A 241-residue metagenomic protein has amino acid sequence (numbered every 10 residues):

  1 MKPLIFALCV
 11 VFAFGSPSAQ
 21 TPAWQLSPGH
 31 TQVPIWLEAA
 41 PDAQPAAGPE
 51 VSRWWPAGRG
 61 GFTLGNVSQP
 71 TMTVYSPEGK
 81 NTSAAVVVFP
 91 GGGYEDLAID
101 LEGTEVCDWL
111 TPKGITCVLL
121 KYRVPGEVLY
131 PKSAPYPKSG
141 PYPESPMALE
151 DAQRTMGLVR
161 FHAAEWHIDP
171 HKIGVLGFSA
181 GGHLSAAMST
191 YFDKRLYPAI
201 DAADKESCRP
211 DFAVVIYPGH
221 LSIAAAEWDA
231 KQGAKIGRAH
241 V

Functional and structural regions predicted by a protein language model:
I5-A13: Bacterial N-terminal signal peptides
T21-N81, W228-A234: N-terminal cap/lid segment of alpha/beta-hydrolase-fold proteins
S83-G91: Short beta-strand element of the alpha/beta-hydrolase
A85, T111-K121, G174, F212: A fold-wide structural signal in alpha/beta-hydrolase
G93-E95, C117: Serine-hydrolase catalytic-loop signature spanning alpha/beta hydrolases and amidase-signature enzymes
A98-I99, E105-V106, L120-P170: Catalytic nucleophile-loop/oxyanion-hole region of alpha/beta-hydrolase and closely related hydrolase-like folds
M147-G233: Primarily recognizes the serine-hydrolase "nucleophile elbow" in alpha/beta-hydrolase and SGNH/GDSL folds
A239-V241: Conserved small/polar residues in nucleotide/adenosyl-binding loops
